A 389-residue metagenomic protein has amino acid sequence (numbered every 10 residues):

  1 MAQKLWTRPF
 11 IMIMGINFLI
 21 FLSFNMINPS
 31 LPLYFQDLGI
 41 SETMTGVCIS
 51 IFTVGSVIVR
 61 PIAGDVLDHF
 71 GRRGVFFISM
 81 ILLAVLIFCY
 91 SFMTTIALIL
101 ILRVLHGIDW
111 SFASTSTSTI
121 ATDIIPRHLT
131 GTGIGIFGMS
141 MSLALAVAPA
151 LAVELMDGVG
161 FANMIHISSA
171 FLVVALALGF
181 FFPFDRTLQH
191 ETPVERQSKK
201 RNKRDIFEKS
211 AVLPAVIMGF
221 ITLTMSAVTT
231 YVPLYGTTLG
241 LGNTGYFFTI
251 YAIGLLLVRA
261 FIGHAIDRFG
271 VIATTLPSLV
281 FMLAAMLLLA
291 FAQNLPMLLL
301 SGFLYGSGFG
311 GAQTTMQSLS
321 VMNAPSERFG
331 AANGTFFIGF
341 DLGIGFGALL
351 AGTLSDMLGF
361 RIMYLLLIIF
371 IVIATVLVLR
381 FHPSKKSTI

Functional and structural regions predicted by a protein language model:
M1-W6, R186-A215: Juxtamembrane intracellular "pre-TM" segments in multi-pass secondary transporters
T7-G46, T222-Y235: Helix-loop boundary and gating motifs at the non-cytosolic
T53-P61, L145-A146, A252-L256, A260 (+1 more regions): Residue-level signature of mid-helix packing/kink "hotspots" within the transmembrane helices of 12-pass Major
I58-T94: Conserved MFS/SLC helix-loop-helix module at the cytosolic interface between two early adjacent transmembrane helices
V59-G71, R259-G270, D356: Helix-to-loop junctions at the C-terminal end of transmembrane segments in multipass secondary transporters
G74-F88, S169, A273-L288: Structural signature of the two symmetry-related core transmembrane helices
L102-S140: Cytoplasmic helix-loop-helix junction between adjacent transmembrane helices in 12-TM secondary transporters
S169-E191, L377-H382: C-terminal membrane-cytosol helix-exit motif in multi-pass small-molecule transporters
